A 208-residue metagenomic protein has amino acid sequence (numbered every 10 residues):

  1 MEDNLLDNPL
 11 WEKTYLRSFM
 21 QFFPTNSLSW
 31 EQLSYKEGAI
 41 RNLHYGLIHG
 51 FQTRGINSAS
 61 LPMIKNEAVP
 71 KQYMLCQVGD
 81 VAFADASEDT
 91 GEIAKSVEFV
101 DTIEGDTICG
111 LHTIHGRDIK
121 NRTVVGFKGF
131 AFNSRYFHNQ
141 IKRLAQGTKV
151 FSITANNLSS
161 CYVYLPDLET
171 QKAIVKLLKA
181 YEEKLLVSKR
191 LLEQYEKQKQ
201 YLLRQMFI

Functional and structural regions predicted by a protein language model:
M1-Y15, V187-I208: Short amphipathic coiled-coil heptad-repeat segments
D3-S27, S160, Y164-L168: Non-catalytic DNA-recognition/assembly elements of restriction-modification systems
R17-Q32, G46-A82: Sequence-specific dsDNA recognition surfaces
W30, G105-I114, T123, H138 (+1 more regions): A short glycine-rich beta-alpha junction/loop motif
H44, L61, E67, K71-N133: A short beta-sheet element
S87, L177-K179: Short, surface-exposed secondary-structure boundary micro-motifs
